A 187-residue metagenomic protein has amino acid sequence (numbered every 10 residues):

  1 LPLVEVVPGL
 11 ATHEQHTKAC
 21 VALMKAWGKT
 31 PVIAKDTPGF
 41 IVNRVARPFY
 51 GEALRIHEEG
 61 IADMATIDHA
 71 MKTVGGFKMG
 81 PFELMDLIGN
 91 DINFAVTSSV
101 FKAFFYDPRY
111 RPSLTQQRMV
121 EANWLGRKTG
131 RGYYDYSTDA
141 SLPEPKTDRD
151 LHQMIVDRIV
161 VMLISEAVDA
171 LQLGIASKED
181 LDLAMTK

Functional and structural regions predicted by a protein language model:
L1-K187: N-terminal glycine-rich phosphate-binding loop for ADP-containing cofactors
